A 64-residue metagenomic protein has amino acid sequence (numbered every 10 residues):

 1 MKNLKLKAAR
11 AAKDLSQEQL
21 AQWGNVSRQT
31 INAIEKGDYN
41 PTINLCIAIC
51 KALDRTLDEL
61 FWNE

Functional and structural regions predicted by a protein language model:
M1-L4, E64: Absolute protein N-terminus
L4-W23: Short basic helix-loop element that most often maps to the first helix and adjoining turn of HTH DNA-binding modules
A9-A12, K51, F61-E64: Short, charged recognition helix plus adjacent turn of helix-turn-helix-like nucleic-acid-binding domains
A11, Y39-N40: Short amphipathic helical patch at the helix-1/turn junction of helix-turn-helix
Q19, T30, E59: Residues in the helix-turn-helix
V26-Y39: Recognition helix of helix-turn-helix/homeodomain-like DNA-binding domains that insert into the DNA major groove
N44-E59: DNA major-groove recognition helix of helix-turn-helix/homeodomain DNA-binding modules
